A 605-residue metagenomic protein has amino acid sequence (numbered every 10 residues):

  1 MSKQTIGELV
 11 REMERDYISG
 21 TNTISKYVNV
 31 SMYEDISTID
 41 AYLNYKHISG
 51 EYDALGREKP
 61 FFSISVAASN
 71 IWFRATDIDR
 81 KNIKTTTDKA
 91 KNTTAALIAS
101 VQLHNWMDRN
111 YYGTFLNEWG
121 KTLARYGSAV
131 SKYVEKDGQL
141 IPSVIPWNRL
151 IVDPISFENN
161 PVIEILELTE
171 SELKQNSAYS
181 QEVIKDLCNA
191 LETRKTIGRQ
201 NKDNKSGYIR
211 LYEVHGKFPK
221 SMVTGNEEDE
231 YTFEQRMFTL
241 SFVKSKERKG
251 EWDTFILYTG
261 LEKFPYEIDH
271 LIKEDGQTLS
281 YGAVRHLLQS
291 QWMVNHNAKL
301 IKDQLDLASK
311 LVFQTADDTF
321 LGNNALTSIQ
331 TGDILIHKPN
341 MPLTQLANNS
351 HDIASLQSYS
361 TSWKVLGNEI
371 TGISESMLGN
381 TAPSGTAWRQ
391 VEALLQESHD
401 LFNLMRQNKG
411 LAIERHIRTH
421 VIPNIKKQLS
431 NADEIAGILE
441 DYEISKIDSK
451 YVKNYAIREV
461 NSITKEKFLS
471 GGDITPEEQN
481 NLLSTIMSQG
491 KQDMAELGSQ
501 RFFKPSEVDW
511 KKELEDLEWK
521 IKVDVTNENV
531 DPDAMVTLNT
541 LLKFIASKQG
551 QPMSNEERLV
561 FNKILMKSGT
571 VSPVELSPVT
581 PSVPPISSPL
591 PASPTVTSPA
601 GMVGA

Functional and structural regions predicted by a protein language model:
M1-K26, V30-I48, V294-A605: C-terminal anchoring/interaction modules
M1-T232, S355, Y359-S362, L411 (+5 more regions): Extended, helix-rich architectural segments
D53-A96, R248-L261, G322-I329, I370-I373 (+3 more regions): Short, amphipathic alpha-helical segments
N92-A96, R109, G113, S280-Q291 (+3 more regions): Generic detection of long, well-ordered alpha-helical segments
L123-A124, K132-G138, H215-S221, S241-K249 (+2 more regions): Short, flexible beta-strand-to-coil junctions
S131-D137, N148-I151, S156, H215-F218 (+7 more regions): Short, flexible loop/turn elements at secondary-structure junctions
V152, Q175, R210, I256 (+2 more regions): Interaction-interface detector
E228-I329: Catalytic nucleotidyl-transfer cores of nucleotide-processing enzymes
